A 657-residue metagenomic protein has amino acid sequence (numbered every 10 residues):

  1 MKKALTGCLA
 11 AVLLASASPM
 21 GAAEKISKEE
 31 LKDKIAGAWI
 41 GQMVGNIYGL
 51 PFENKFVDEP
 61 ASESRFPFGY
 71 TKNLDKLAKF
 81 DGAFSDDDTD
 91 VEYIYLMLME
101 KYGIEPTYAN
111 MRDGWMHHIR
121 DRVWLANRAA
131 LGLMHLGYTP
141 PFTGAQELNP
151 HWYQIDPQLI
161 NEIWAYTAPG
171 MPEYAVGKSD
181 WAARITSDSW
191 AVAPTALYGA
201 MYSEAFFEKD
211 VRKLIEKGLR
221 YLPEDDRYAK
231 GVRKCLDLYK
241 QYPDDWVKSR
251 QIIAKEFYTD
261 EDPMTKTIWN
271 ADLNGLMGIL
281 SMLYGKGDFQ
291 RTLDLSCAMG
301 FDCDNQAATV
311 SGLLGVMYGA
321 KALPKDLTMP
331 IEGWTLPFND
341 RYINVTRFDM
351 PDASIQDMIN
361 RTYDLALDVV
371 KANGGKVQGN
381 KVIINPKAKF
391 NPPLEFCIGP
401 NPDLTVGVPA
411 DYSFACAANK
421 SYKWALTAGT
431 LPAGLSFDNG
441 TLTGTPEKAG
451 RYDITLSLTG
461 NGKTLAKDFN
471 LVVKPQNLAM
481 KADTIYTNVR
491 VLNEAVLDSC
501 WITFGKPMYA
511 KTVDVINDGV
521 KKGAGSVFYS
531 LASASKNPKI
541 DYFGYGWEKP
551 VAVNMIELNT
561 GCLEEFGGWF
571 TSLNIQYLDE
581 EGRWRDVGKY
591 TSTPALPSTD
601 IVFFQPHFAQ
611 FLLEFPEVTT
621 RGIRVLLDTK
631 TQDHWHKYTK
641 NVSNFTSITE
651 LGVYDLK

Functional and structural regions predicted by a protein language model:
I26, T143-W152, I163-M171, D180-I185 (+2 more regions): Accessory "access/gating" subregions that flank catalytic or transport cores
V44, Y48, K55, E59-F68 (+4 more regions): Catalytic phosphate/nucleotide-handling subdomain of diverse soluble enzymes
L50-A83, T89-Y93, Y108-L125: Active-site-surrounding "flap" and adjacent substrate/cofactor-binding loops of secreted or lumenal enzymes, prototyped
A418-G440, K467-F469: Surface-exposed or secretory-pathway low-complexity segments enriched in glycine-proline and Ser/Thr/acidic residues
T441-A449: Extracellular/luminal low-complexity segments enriched in Ser/Thr/Pro
G450-G462: A short beta-strand micro-motif common to beta-rich folds, especially ectodomain repeats
K463-K474: C-terminal edge beta-strand
K521-Y590, H607-K657: Aromatic, loop-rich ligand-recognition surfaces of beta-strand-rich domains
